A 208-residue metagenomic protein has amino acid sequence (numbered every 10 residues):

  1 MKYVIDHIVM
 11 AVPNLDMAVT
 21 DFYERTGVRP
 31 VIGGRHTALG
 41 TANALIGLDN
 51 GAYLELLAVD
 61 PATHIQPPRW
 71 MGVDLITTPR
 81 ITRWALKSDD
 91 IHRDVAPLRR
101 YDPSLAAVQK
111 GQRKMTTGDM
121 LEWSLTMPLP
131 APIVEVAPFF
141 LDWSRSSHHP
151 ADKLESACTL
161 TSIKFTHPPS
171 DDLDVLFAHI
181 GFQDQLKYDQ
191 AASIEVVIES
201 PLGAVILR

Functional and structural regions predicted by a protein language model:
M1-I5, A11-R29, L48-R208: Glyoxalase I/VOC metalloenzyme domain signal
I32, L39-G51: N-terminal low-complexity or amphipathic/hydrophobic leaders
H36-L39, M115: A short beta-turn/loop motif at secondary-structure boundaries
